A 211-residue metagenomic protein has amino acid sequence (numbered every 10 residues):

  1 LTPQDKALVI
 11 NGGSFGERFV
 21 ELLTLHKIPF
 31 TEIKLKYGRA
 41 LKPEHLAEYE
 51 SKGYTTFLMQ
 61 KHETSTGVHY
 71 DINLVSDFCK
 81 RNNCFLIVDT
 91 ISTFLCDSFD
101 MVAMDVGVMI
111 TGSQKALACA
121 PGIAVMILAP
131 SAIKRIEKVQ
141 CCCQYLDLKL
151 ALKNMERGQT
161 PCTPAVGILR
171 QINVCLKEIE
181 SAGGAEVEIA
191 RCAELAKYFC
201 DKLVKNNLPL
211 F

Functional and structural regions predicted by a protein language model:
T2-F15: Conserved PLP-anchoring active-site segment centered on the Schiff-base-forming lysine
R18-P29, E44: Active-site-proximal loop->helix
F30, L86-I87, L210: Hydrophobic beta-strand scaffold residues
R39-L95, V108: Active-site phosphate-binding strand-loop segment of PLP-dependent enzymes
V102-Q114: Conserved active-site segment immediately N-terminal to the catalytic lysine that forms the internal aldimine
Q114-C200: Active-site C-terminal subdomain of aminotransferase-like
C200-F211: Conserved small-domain helix->loop->beta segment predominantly found in fold-type I
